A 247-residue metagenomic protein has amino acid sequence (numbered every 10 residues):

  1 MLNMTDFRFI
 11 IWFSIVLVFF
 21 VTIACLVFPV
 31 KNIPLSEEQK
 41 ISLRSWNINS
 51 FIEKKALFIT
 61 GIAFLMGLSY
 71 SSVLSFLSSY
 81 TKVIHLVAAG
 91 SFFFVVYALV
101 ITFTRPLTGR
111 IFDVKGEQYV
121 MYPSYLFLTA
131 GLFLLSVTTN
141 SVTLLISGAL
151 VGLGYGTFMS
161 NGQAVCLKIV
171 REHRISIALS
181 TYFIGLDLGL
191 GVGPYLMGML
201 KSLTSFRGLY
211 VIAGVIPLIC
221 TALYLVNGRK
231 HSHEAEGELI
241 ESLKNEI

Functional and structural regions predicted by a protein language model:
N3-V16, M199-I216: A membrane-interface helix-boundary motif in multi-pass transporters
I15, Y119-L134: Structural signature of the two symmetry-related core transmembrane helices
I15-E37, C220-G228: C-terminal membrane-cytosol helix-exit motif in multi-pass small-molecule transporters
P29-G61, I240-I247: Juxtamembrane intracellular "pre-TM" segments in multi-pass secondary transporters
K55-F94: Extracytoplasmic gate region of multi-pass secondary transporters
R105-G116, K201: Helix-to-loop junctions at the C-terminal end of transmembrane segments in multipass secondary transporters
G131, V142-L150: Paired small-residue
T157-V170: Intracellular juxtamembrane helix-capping segments at the cytosolic ends of symmetry-related transmembrane helices
